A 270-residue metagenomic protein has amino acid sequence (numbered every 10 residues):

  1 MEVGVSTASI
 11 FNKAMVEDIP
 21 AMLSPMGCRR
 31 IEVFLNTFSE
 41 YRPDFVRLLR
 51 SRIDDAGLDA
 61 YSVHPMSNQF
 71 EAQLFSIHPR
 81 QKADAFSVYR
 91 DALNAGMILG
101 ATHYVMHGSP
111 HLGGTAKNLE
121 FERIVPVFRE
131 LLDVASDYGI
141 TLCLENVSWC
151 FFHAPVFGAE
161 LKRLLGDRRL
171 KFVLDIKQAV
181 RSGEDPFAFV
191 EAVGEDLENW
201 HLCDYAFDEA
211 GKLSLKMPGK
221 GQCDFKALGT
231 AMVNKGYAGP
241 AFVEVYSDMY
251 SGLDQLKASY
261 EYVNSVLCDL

Functional and structural regions predicted by a protein language model:
M1-G4, S9, K13-G27, D54 (+3 more regions): Histidine-acidic metal/acid-base catalytic patches
V5-T7, E32-V33, L142-E145, L174-D175: Short catalytic-loop micro-motif centered on adjacent basic/acidic residues
S9-F11, L35-T37, M66-Q69, G108-L112 (+4 more regions): Active-site-proximal loop/turn and secondary-structure-junction residues that shape catalytic pockets, frequently
E17-D18, D55, L74-F172, R181: Active-site acidic/histidine proton-transfer and metal-coordination neighborhood in alpha/beta enzyme cores
R29-R30, D59, T102, T141 (+1 more regions): Residue-level detector of anion-binding/catalytic polar loops
E32, S62, V105, C143 (+2 more regions): Conserved beta-strand positions in the central sheet of alpha/beta enzyme cores
E32-D54, G108-T115: Glycine-rich, proline-tolerant flexible connector loops at the mouths of alpha/beta enzymes
F45-A56, V127-A135, A227-A231: Catalytic-core regions built around general acid/base machinery
